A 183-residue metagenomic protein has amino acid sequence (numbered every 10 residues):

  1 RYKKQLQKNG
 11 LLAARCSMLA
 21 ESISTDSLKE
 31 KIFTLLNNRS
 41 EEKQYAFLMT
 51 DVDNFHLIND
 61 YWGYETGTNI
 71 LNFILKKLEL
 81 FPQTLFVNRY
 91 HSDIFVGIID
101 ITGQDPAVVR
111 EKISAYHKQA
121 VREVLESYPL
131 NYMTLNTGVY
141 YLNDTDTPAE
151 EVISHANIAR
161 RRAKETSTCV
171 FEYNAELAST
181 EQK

Functional and structural regions predicted by a protein language model:
R1-N9: Juxtamembrane or sensor-core-proximal signal-transducing alpha helices that couple sensory domains to cytosolic
L11, R15-A46, D53-E79, N88-S92 (+4 more regions): Conserved long alpha-helical elements within nucleotide-processing catalytic cores of c-di-GMP signaling and class III
D26, T147-E150: Conserved catalytic/ATP-binding subdomain
F47-M49, E172: Core hydrophobic beta-sheet residues of small sensory/regulatory alpha/beta domains, primarily PAS-family
D60, D100, E165: Short, conserved catalytic or interaction motifs in soluble domains
F73-Y141: GGDEF/GGEEF active-site signature
I153-A175: Catalytic/regulatory signature loops of cyclic-dinucleotide turnover enzymes and related class III nucleotidyl cyclases
E176-K183: Intrinsically disordered, glycine/charged-rich C-terminal tails and inter-domain linkers that flank nucleotidyl cyclase
